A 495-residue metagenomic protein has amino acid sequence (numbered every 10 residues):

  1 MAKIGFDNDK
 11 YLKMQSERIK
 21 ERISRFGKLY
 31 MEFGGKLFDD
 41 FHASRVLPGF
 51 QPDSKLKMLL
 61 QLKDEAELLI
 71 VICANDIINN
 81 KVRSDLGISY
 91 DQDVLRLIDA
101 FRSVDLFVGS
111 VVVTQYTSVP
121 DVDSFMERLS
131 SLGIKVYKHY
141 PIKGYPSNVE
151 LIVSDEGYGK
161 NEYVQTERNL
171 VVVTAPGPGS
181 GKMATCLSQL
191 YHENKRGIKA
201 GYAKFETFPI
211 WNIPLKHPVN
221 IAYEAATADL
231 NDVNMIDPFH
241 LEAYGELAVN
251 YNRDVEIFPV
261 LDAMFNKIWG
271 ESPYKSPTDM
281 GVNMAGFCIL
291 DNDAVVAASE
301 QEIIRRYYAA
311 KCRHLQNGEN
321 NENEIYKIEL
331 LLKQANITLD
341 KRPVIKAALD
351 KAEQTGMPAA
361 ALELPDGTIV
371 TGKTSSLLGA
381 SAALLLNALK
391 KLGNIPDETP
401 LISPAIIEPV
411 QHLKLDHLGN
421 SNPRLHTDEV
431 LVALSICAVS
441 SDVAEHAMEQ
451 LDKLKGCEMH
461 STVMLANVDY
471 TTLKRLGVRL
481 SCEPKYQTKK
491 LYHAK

Functional and structural regions predicted by a protein language model:
M1-V173, Q189-A352, M357, L364-D366 (+2 more regions): Flexible phosphate-sensing "switch/lid" loops adjacent to ATP/NTP-binding sites across phosphate-transfer
G177-P178: The conserved Walker
T185: Hydrophobic positions on the alpha1 helix immediately C-terminal to the Walker A/P-loop
K373-T374: Short clusters of small/polar residues that mark proteolytic maturation junctions
L377-G393: A short, polar/charged loop-to-alpha-helix boundary motif
K391-P423: Short HxH-centered metal-ligating active-site micro-motif
